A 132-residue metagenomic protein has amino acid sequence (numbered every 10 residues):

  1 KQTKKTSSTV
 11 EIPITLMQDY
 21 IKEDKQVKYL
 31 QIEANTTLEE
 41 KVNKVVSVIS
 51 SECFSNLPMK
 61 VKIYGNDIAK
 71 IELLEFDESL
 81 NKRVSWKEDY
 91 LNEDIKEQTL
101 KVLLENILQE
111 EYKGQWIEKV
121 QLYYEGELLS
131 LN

Functional and structural regions predicted by a protein language model:
K1-N132: Bimodal "functional hotspot" detector
